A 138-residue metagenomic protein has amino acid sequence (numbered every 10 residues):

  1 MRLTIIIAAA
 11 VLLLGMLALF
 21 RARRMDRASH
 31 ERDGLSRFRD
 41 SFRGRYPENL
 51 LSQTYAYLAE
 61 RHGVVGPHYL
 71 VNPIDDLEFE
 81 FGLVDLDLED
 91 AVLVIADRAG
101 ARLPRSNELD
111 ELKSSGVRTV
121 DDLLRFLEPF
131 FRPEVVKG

Functional and structural regions predicted by a protein language model:
R2-D97, A101, R105-G138: Phosphopantetheine-dependent thiolation modules in NRPS/PKS and related acyl-activating systems
